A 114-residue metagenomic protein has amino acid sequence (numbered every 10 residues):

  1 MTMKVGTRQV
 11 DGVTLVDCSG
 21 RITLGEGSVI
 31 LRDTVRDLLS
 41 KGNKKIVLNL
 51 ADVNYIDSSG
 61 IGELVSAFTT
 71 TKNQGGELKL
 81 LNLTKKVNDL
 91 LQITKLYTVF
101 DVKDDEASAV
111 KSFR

Functional and structural regions predicted by a protein language model:
M1-D17: Short beta-strand/loop segment at the start of cytosolic alpha/beta domains
I22-F100: Amphipathic alpha-helical interaction surfaces in cytosolic regulatory modules
D101-D105: Short acidic-hydrophobic, aromatic-tinged amphipathic segments that line or gate anion-handling sites
F113-R114: A short, charged, amphipathic alpha-helix used as a generic interaction element across diverse proteins
